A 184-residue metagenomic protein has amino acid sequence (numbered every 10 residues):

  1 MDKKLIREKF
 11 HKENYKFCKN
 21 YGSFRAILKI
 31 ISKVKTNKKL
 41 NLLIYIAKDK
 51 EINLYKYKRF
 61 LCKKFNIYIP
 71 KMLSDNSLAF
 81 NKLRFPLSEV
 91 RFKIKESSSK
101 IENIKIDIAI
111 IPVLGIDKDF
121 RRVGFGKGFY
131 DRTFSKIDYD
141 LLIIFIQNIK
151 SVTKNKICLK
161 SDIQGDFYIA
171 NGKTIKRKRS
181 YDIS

Functional and structural regions predicted by a protein language model:
M1-K100, I104: N-terminal active-site beta-alpha-beta segment that forms phosphate/nucleotide-binding and substrate-recognition loops
M1-L5, K12-K16, I104-I108, K118-R121 (+1 more regions): Surface-exposed, charge/polar-rich loops and edge strands
A47-K50, L114-K118: Short glycine-rich anion-binding loops that position phosphate/pyrophosphate groups of nucleotides and phosphorylated
D75-K82, R121-V123, T174-K176: Short, well-ordered strand-loop elements centered on a beta-strand within folded domains, enriched for acidic residues
I111: A donor-sugar binding/catalytic signature common to diverse glycosyltransferases and related nucleotide-sugar
F125-Y130: Charged helix-capping and loop-helix junction motifs
